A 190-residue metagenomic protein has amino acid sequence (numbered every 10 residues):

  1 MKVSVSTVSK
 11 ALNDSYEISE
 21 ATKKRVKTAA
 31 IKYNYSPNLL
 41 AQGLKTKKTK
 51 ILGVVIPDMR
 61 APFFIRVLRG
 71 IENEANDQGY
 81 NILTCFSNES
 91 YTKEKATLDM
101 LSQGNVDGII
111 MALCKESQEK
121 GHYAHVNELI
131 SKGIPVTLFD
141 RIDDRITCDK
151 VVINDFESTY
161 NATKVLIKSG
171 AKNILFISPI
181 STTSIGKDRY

Functional and structural regions predicted by a protein language model:
M1-T49: N-terminal helix-turn-helix DNA-binding module of bacterial transcription factors
V5-K10, L44-R60, I110, K172-I180: Short beta-strand segments enriched in small/hydrophobic residues
I31-K32, N73-Q78, M100-N105, K120-Y190: Bacterial carbohydrate/catabolite-sensing allosteric modules
I31-R69, D77-Y80, N88-Y91, M100-Q103: N-terminal helix-turn-helix/winged-helix DNA-binding helices and compositionally similar short basic alpha-helical
L39, I65-R66, A96, G121-A124 (+1 more regions): Generic recognition of short, well-ordered alpha-helical segments
M59, S87-E89, E116-S117, D143 (+1 more regions): Residue-level marker for beta-strand->alpha-helix junctions and adjacent short loops that shape enzyme
N73-E119: Central regulatory/effector-binding core of bacterial HTH transcription factors
